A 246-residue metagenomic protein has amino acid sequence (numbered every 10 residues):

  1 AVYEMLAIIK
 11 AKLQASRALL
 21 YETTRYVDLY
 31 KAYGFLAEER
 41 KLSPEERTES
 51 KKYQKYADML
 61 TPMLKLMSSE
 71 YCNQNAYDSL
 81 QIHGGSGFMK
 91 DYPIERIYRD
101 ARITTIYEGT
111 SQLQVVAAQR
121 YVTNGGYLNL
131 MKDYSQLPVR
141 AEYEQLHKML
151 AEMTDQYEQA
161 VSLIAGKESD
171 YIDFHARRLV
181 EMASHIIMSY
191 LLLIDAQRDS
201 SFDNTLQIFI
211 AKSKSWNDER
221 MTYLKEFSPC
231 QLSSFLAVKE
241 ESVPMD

Functional and structural regions predicted by a protein language model:
A1-D246: Flavin-dependent oxidoreductase catalytic core characteristic of acyl-CoA dehydrogenase/oxidase-like enzymes
